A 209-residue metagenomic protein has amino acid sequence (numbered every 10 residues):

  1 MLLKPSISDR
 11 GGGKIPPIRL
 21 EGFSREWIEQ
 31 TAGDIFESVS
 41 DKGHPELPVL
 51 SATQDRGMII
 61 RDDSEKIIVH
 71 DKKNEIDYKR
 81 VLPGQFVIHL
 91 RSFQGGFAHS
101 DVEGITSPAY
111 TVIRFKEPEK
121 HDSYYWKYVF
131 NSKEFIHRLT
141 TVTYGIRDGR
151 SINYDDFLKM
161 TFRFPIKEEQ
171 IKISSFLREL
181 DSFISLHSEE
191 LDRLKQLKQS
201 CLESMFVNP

Functional and structural regions predicted by a protein language model:
M1-I28, M160, I166-P209: Amphipathic alpha-helical segments with low aromatic content
P5-S8, A98-H99, I146-R150: Short beta-strand/turn micro-motifs at beta-sheet edges
I18-H44: Non-catalytic DNA-recognition/assembly elements of restriction-modification systems
F23, K72-E75, I146, E179: Short, solvent-exposed loop/turn positions at domain surfaces that link secondary-structure elements or cap domain
F36-D71: DNA target-recognition patches
D63-E65, D77-K133: A short beta-sheet element
I105-T111, G145-E168: A short glycine-rich beta-alpha junction/loop motif
